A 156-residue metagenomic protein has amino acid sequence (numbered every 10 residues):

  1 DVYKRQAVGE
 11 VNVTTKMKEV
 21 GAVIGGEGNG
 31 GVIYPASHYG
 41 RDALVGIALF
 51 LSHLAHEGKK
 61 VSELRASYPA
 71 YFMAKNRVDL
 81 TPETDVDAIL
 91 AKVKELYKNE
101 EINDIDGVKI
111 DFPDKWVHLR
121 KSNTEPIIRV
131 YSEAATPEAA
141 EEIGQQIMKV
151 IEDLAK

Functional and structural regions predicted by a protein language model:
V2-Y3: Short, small-residue-biased leader/transition segments that mark boundaries at the very start of proteins
A7-V11, G30: Short, acidic/turn-prone active-site loops that include or flank metal/cofactor- and phosphate-binding residues
E10, G40-L44, T136-G144: Short, charged, low-complexity patches
T14, L44-S52, A91-K94, M148: Predominant activation on well-ordered alpha-helical scaffold segments within soluble catalytic domains
V20-F72: C-terminal catalytic subdomain
E57-K156: Catalytic-core signal marking the mid-to-C-terminal active-site face
